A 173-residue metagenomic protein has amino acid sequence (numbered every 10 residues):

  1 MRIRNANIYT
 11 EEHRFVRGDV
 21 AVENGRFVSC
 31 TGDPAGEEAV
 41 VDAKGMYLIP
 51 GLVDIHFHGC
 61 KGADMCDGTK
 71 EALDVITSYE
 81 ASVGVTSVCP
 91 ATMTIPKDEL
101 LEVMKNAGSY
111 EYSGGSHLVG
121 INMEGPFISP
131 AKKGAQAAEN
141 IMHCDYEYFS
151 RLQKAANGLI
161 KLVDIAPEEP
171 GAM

Functional and structural regions predicted by a protein language model:
M1-A35: N-terminal metal-binding scaffold of metallo-dependent hydrolase/deaminase domains
M1-I3, A35-D74, S78: Replace "His-x-His-based motif
E38-K44, V103-G115: Short amphipathic alpha-helices and their capping/turn segments at secondary-structure boundaries
H58, D74-E102, S116-S129, A156-E168: Divalent metal-dependent hydrolysis catalytic cores, especially in the metallo-beta-lactamase
M65, D98-G108, G134: Metal-dependent catalytic neighborhoods of phosphoester/phosphodiester hydrolases
T77, L101-G108, F149, Q153 (+1 more regions): Generic structural signal for well-ordered alpha-helices, preferentially at hydrophobic/aromatic core positions
A131-I141: Glycine-rich phosphate-binding loop of ATP-grasp-fold ATP-dependent ligases
M142-M173: Histidine/acidic residue-rich metal-binding segments in metalloenzymes
